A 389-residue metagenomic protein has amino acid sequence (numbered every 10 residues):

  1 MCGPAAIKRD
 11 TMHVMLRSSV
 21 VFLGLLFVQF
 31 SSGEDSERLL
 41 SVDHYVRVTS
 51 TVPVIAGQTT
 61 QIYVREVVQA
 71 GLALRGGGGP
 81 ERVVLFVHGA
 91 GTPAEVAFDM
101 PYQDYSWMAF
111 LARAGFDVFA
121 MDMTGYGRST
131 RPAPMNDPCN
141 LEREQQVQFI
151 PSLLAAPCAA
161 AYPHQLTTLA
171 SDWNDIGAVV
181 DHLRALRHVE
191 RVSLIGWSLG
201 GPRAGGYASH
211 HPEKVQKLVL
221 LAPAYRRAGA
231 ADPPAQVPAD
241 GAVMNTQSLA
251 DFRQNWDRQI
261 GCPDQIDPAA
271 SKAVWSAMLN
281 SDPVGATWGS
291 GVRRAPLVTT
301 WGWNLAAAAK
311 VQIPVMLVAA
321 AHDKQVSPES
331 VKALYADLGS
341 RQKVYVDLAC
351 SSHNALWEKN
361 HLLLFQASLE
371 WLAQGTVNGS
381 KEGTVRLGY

Functional and structural regions predicted by a protein language model:
E34-G77: N-terminal cap/lid segment of alpha/beta-hydrolase-fold proteins
R75-G89: Short beta-strand element of the alpha/beta-hydrolase
A90-Y102, R227, Q325: Short substrate-entry loop that stabilizes the transition state in hydrolases
Q103-P132, D137, A155: Conserved alpha/beta-hydrolase
Q148-P163, W173-E190: Conserved acidic catalytic loop of the alpha/beta-hydrolase fold
A228-V318: Alpha/beta-hydrolase
K324-S330: Conserved alpha/beta-hydrolase "acid-adjacent" motif
S351-L362: Catalytic histidine-centered segment of alpha/beta-hydrolase-like enzymes
